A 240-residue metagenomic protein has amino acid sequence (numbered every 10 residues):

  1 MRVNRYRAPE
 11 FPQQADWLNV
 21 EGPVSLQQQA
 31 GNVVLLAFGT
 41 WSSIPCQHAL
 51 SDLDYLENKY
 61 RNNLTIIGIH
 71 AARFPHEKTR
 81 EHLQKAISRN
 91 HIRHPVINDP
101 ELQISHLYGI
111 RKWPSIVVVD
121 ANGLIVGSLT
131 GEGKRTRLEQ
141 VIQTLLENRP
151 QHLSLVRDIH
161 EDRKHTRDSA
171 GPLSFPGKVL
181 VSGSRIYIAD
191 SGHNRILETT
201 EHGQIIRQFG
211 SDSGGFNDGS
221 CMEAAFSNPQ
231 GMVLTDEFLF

Functional and structural regions predicted by a protein language model:
E10-V34, E57-N58: A short beta-strand-turn-helix
V24-Q47, I66: Short active-site neighborhood of thiol/selenol oxidoreductases, capturing the structured segment around
H48-R89, Q103-I104: Structural microenvironment flanking redox-active thiols in thiol-disulfide oxidoreductases
Q84-W113, V117-V119: Short, internal strand/loop/helix patches that form the active-site neighborhood or redox-interaction surface
D120-K178: Thiol-/selenol-based redox modules, centered on thioredoxin-like and closely related oxidoreductase domains
L155-G177, G192, G203-N228: Gly/Pro-rich loop segments of beta-rich domains
K178-V181, Q230-V233: Conserved beta-strand position repeated across blades of beta-propeller domains
I188-G192, P229, D236-F240: Conserved beta-strand positions in repeat-built beta-propeller and related beta-rich domains
